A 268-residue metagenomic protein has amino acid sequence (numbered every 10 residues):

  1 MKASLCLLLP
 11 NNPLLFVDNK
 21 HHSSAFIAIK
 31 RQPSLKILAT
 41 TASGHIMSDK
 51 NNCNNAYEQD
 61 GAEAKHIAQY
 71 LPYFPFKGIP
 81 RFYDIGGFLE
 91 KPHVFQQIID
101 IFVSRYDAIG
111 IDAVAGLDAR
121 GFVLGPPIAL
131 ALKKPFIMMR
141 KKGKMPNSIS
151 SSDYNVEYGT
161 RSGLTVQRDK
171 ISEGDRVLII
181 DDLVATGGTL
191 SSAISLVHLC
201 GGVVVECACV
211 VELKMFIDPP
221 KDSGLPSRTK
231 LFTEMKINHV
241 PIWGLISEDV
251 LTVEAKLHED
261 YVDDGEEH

Functional and structural regions predicted by a protein language model:
K2-H268: PRPP-associated nucleotide enzymes
